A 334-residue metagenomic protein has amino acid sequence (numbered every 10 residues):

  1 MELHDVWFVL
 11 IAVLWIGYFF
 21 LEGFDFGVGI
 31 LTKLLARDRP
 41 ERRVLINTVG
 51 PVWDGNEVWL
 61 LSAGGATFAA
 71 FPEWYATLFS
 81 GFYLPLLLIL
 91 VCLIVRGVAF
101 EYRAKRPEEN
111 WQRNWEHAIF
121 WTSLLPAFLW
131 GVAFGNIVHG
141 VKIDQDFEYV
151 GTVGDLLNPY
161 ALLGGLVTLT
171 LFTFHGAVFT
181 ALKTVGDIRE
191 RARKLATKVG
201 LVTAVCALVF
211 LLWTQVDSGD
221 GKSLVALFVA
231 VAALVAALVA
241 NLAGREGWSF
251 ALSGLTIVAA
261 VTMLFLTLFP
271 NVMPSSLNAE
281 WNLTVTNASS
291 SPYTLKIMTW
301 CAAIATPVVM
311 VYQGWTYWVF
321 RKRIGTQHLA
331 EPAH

Functional and structural regions predicted by a protein language model:
M1-G55, L61-G64: N-terminal signal-anchor module of multipass membrane proteins
V13, F20, V44-V58, G81-V91 (+3 more regions): Alpha-helical transmembrane segments of integral membrane proteins, especially early/N-terminal helices
V28-P51, F68-W74, E101-Q112, F174-K194 (+4 more regions): Juxtamembrane membrane-water interface segments of multi-pass membrane proteins, especially cytoplasmic-side
V52-S123, D144, G221: Membrane-interface helix-loop-helix modules in multi-pass inner-membrane proteins
Y102-S249, M263: Long, contiguous internal "core" modules enriched in hydrophobic/ aromatic residues
L156-L171, P292-V309: Hydrophobic alpha-helical transmembrane segments
V258-E280: Juxtamembrane non-transmembrane "cap" segments at the membrane-aqueous interface of multi-pass membrane proteins
S275-I297: Short, membrane-exposed interhelical loops at transmembrane-helix boundaries
